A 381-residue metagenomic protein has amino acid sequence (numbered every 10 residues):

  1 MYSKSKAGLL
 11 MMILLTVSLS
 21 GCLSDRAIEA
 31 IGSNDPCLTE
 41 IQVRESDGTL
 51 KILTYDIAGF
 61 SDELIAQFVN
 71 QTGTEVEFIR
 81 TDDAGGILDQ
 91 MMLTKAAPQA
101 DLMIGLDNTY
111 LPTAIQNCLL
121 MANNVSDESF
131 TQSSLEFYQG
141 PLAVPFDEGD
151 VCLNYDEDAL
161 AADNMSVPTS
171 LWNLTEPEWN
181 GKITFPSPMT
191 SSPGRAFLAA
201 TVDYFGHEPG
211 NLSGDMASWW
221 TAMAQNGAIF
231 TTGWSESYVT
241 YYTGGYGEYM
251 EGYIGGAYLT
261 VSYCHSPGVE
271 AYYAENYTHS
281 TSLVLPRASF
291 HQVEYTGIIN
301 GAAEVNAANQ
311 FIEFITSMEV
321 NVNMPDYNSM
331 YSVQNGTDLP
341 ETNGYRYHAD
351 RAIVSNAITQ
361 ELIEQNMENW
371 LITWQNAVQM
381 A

Functional and structural regions predicted by a protein language model:
M1-P36: Secretory targeting signatures
I31-T113, Y253: Early extracytoplasmic/lumenal segment of secretory-pathway proteins
I41-Q42, P98-M103, M121-D158, W172 (+1 more regions): A structural signal for short loop-to-beta-strand junctions that line the ligand-binding cleft of periplasmic/secreted
N108-L119, E136-V167, G194-Y204, H291-G297: Periplasmic solute-binding protein
L120-S129, A143-V144, W172-T175, C264 (+2 more regions): Short beta-strand->loop
A200-L283: Ligand-binding pocket segment of bilobal, Venus flytrap-like solute-binding proteins
E294-I358: Mature extracytoplasmic/periplasmic domains
E341-A381: Extracellular/periplasmic bilobal clamshell ligand-binding domains
